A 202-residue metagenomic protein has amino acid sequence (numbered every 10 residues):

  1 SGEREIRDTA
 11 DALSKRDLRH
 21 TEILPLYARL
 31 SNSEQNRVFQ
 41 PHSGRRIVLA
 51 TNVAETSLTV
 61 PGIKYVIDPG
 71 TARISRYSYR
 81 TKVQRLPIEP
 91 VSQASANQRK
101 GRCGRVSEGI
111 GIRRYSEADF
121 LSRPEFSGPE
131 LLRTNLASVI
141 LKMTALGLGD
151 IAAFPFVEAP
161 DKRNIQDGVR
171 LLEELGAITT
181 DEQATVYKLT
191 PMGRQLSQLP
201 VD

Functional and structural regions predicted by a protein language model:
S1-D202: P-loop NTPase motor module signature
